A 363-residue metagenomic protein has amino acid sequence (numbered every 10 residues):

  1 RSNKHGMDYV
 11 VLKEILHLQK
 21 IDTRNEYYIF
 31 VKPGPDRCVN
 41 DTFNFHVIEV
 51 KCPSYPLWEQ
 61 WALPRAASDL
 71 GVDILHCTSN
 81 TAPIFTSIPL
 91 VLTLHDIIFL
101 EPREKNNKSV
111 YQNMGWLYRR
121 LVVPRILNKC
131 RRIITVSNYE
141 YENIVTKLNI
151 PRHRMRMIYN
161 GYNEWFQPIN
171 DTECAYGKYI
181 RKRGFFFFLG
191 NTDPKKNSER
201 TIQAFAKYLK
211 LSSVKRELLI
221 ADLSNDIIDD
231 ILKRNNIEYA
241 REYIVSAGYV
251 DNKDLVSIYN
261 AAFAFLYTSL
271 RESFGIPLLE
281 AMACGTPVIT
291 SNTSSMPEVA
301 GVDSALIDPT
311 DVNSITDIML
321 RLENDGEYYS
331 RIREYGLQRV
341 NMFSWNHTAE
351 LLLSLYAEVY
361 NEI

Functional and structural regions predicted by a protein language model:
R1-I363: Carbohydrate transferase catalytic cores enriched for Leloir-type hexosyltransferases
